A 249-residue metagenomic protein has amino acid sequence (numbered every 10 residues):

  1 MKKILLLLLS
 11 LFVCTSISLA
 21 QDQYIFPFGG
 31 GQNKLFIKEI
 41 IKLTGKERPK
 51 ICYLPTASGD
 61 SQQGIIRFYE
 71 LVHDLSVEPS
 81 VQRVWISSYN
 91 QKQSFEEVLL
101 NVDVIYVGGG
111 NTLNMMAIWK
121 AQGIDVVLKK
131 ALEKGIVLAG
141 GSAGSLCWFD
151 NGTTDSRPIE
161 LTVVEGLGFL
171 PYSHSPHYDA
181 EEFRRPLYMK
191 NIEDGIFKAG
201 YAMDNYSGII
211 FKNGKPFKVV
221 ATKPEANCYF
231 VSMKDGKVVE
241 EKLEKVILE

Functional and structural regions predicted by a protein language model:
M1-D22: Bacterial Sec-dependent N-terminal signal peptides
Q21-E47, Q62-R67, V72-D74, G152-T154 (+1 more regions): C-terminal and late-domain segments of enzyme folds
P27, V104-G108, A139, H174-S175: Structural motif
C52, S58-G109, N114: Portal/gating segments that form or line small-molecule/metal binding sites
S76, V102, G135, L170-P171: Short, well-ordered alpha-helix to beta-strand connector turns
V98-N101, Q122-G135: Catalytic-core regions built around general acid/base machinery
Y106-G109, L128-N151: Catalytic nucleophile loop
T112-Q122: Glycine/threonine-rich flexible loop motifs
